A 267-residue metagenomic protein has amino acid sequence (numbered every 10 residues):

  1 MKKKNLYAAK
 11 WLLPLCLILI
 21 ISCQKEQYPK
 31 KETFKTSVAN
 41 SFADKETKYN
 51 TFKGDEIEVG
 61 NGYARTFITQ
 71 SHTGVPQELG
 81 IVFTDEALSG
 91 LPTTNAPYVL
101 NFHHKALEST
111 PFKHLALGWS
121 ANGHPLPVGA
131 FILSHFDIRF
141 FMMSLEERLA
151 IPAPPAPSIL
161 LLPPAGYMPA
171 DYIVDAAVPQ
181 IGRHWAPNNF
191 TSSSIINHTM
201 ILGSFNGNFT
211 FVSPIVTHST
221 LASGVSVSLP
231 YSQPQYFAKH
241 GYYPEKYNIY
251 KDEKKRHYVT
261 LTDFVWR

Functional and structural regions predicted by a protein language model:
M1-N5, W11-K48: Bacterial Sec-dependent N-terminal signal peptides
L6-Y7, L162: Residue-level detector of alpha-helical transmembrane segments in integral membrane proteins
Y28-R267: Metal-centered catalytic cores of metalloenzymes
